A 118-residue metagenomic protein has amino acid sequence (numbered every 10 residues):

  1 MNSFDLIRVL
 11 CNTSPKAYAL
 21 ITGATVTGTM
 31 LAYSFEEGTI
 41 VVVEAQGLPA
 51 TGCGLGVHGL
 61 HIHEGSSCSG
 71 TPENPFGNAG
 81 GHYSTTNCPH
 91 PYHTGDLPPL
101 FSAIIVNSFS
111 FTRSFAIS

Functional and structural regions predicted by a protein language model:
M1-S118: N-terminal leader/targeting pre-sequences
